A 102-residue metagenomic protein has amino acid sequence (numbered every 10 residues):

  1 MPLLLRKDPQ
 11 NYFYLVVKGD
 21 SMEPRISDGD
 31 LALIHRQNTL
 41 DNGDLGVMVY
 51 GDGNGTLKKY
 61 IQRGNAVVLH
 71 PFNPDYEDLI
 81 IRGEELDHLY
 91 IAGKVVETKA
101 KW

Functional and structural regions predicted by a protein language model:
L3-W102: Acidic/glycine-rich C-terminal interaction modules and beta/coil loop segments that lie outside canonical DNA-binding
